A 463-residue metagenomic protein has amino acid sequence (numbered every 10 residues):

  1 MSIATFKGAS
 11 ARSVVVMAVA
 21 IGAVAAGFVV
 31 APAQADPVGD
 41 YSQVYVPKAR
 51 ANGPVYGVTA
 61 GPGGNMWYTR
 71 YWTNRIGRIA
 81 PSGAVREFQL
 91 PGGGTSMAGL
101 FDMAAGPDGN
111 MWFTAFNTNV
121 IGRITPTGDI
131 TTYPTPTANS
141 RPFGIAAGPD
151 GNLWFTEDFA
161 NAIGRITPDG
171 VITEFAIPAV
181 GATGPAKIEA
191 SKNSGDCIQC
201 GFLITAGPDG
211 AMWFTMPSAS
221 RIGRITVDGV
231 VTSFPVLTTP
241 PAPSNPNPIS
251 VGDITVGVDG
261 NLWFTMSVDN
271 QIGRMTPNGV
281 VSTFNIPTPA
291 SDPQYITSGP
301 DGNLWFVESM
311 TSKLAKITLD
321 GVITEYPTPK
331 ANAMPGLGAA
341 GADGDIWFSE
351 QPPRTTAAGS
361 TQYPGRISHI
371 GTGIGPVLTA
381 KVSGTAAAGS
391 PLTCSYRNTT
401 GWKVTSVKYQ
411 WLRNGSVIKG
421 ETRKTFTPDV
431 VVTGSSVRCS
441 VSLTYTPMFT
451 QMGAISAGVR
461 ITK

Functional and structural regions predicted by a protein language model:
S2-A35: Secretory targeting and sorting signals
S2-S10, I79, V230, Y295 (+4 more regions): Intrinsic disorder/low-complexity segments
V19, A31, P37, Y363 (+1 more regions): Residue-level signal for beta-strand positions within conserved beta-sheet cores that form or flank
V29, Q199-F202, Y396, V441: Residue-level detector of bioactive/disordered segments in secreted/extracellular proteins and virion assembly
A35-G373: Flexible "stalk/tail and boundary" regions
T372-K463: Ser/Thr/Pro/Gly-rich low-complexity disordered regions
